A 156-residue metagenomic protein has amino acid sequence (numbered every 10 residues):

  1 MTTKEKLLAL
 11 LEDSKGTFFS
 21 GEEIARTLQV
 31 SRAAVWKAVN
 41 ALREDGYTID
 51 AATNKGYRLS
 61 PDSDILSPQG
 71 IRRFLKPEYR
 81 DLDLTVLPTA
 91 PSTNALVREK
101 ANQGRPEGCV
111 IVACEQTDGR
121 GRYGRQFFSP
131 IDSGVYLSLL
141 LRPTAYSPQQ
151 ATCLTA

Functional and structural regions predicted by a protein language model:
T2-A156: N-terminal lobe of the biotin/lipoate ligase/transferase fold
